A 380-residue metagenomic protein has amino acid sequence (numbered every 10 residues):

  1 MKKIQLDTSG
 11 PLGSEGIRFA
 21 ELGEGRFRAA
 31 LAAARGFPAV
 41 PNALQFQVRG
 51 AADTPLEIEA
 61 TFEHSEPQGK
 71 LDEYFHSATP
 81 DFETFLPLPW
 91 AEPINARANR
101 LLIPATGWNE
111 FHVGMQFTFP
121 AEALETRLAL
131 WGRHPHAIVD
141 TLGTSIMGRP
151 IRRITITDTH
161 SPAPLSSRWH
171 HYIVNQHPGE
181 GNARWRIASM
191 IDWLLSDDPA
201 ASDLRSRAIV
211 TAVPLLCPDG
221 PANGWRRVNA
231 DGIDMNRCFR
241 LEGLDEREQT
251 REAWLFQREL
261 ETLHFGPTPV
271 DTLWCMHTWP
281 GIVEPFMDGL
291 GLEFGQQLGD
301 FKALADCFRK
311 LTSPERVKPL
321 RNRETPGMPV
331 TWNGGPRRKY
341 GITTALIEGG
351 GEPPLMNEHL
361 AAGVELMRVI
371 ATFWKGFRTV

Functional and structural regions predicted by a protein language model:
M1-T106: Extreme N-terminal flexible tails
Q45-Q47, E57-E59, L102, H112-G114 (+3 more regions): Beta-strand secondary-structure signal
L88-P93, P135-L142, P314-N322: Short secondary-structure junctions
I94-L142: Extended acidic/polar, glycine-enriched regions that form or flank non-catalytic beta-rich accessory modules
T118, N236, E284-G295, N322-V380: Active-site-adjacent mobile loop/cap segments within catalytic or ligand-binding domains
E122-T141, M147-V174, A208, N357-V380: Glycine/serine-rich loop-strand microenvironments at binding/catalytic pocket rims
A129-H134, D203, R226-R227, G335-K339: Short, conserved catalytic or adaptor-binding loops enriched in Gly and charged residues
I138-T157, P164-K310, P314, T344-G350: Active-site/substrate-binding loop(s) of hydrolase catalytic cores
